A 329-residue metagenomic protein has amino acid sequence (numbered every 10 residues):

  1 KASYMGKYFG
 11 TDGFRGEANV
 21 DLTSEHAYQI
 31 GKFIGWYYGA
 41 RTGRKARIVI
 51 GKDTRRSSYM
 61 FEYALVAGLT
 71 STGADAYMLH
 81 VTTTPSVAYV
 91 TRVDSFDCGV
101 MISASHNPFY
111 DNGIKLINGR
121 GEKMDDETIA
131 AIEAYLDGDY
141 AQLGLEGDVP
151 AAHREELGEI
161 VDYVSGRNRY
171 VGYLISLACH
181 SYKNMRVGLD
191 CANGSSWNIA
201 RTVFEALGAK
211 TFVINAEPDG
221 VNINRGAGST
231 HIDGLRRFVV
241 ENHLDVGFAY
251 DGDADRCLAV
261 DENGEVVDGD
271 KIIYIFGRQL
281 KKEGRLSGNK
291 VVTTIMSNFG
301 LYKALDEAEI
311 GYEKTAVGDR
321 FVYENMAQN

Functional and structural regions predicted by a protein language model:
S3-A67, S71-T72, E156-M185: An N-terminal, well-structured beta->alpha segment
Y4, E17, N112-V240: Gly/Ser/Thr-enriched, mixed-charge loops and adjacent short helices that form phosphate/oxyanion-binding elements
T11, K52, I102, L189-A192 (+2 more regions): Active-site flanking residues adjacent to catalytic metal/cofactor-binding acidic residues
H26-F33, S86, R169-Y173, H231-G234 (+3 more regions): Well-ordered alpha-helical segments embedded in enzymatic catalytic cores
R41-G43, T91-D94, N107-F109, L177-Y182 (+7 more regions): Solvent-exposed alpha-helices and their adjacent loops that cap or buttress functional pockets in soluble metabolic
R47-D111, T202-V260: N-terminal small/polar loop signature for handling phosphorylated ligands or for N-terminal nucleophile
L116-G119, L258-E262, D306: Short beta-strand-to-turn element immediately C-terminal to the catalytic PLP-Schiff-base lysine in fold type I
A130-V171, N263-N329: Proline/glycine-rich low-complexity loops and linkers
